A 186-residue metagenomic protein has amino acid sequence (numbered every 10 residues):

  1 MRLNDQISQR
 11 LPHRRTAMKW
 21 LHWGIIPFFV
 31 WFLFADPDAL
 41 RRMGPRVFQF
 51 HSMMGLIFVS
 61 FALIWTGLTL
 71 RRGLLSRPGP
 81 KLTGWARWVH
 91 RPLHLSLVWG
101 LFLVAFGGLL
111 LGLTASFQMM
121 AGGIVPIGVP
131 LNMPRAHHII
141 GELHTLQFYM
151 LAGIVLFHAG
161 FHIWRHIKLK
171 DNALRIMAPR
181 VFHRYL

Functional and structural regions predicted by a protein language model:
M1-L186: Membrane-embedded alpha-helical bundles that constitute the cytochrome b-like, heme-associated redox core of multi-pass
